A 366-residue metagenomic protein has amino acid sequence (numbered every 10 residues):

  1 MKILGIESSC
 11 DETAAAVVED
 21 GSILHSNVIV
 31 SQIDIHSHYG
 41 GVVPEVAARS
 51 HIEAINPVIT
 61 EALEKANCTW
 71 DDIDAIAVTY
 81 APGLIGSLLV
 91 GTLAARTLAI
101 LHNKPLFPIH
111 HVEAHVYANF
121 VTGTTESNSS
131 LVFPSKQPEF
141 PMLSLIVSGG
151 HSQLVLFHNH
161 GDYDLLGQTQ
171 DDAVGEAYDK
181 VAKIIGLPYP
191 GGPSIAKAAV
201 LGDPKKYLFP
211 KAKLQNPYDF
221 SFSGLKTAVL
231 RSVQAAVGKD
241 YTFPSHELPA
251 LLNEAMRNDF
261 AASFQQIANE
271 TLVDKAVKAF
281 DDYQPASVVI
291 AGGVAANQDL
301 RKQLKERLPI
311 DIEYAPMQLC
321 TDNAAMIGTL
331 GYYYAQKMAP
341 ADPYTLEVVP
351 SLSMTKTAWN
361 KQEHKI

Functional and structural regions predicted by a protein language model:
K2-D72, V78-P82, H115: N-terminal beta-alpha supersecondary unit
T13-E19, S144-I146, S152-L156: Short beta-strand scaffold segments in enzyme catalytic cores
V78-A81, L98, S148, V289-N297: Glycine-rich beta-strand-to-loop/alpha-helix junction loops that act as flexible
P108-I109, V288, L304-I327: Conserved phosphate-binding/catalytic loops in two-lobed NTP-binding clefts
I109-M142, L330: Conserved phosphate-binding catalytic cores of ATP/NTP-utilizing and phosphoryl-transfer enzymes
H115-A118, P316-K356: Glycine-rich phosphate-binding/hydrolytic loop that grips phosphoryl groups
H158-D203, K226-Q234: Glycine-rich phosphate-binding loop plus the immediately following alpha-helix
K197-V288, N297-E306, A335-M338, K356-I366: A contiguous, well-structured pocket-lining segment that forms one wall/lid of small-molecule binding clefts in soluble
